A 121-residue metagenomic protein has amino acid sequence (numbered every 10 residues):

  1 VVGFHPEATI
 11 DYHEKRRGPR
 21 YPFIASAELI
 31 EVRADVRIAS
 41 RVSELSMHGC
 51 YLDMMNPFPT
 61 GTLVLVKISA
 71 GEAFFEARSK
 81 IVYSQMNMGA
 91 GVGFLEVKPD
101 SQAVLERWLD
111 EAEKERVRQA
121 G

Functional and structural regions predicted by a protein language model:
V1-L45, D100-G121: N-terminal helix initiation/capping motif
T9-D11, L63-V64, R78: Short structured motifs
F23-T60, L65, M88-V92: Short strand-loop-strand
S40, A77-V82: Short beta-strand-centered aromatic/proline hotspots
M54, I68, S79, F94-E96: Residue-level recognition of conserved beta-strand positions in structured domain cores
S69-F74: Short, charged beta-turn/beta-strand-edge "cap" motif at the junction between a beta-strand and an adjacent loop
I81-V104: A contiguous, mid-protein "functional segment" used to position or interact with cofactors/ions or partner subunits
